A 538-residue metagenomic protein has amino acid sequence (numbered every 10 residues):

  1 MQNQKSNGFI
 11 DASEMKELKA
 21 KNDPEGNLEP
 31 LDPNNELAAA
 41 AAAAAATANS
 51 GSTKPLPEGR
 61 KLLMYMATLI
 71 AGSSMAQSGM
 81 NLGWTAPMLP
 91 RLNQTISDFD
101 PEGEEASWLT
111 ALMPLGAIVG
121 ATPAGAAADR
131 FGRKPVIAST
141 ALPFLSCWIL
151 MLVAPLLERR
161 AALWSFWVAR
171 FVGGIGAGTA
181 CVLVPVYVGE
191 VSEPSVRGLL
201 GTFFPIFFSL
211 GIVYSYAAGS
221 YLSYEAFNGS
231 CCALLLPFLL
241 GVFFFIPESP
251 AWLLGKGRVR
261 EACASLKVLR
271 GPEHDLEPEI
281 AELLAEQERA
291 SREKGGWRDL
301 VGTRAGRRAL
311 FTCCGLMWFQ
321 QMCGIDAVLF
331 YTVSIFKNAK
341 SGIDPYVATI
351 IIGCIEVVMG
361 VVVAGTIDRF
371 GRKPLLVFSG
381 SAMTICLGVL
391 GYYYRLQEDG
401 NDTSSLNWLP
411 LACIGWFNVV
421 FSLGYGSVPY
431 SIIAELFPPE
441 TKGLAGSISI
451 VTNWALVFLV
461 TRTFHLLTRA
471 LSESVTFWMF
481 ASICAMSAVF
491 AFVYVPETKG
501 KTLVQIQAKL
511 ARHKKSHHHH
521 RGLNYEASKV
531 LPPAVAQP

Functional and structural regions predicted by a protein language model:
Q2-K267, E288-P538: Alpha-helical transmembrane bundle of multi-pass membrane proteins
E273-P278, K509-R512: Short arginine-rich
L276-E288: Short, well-structured alpha-helical segments
